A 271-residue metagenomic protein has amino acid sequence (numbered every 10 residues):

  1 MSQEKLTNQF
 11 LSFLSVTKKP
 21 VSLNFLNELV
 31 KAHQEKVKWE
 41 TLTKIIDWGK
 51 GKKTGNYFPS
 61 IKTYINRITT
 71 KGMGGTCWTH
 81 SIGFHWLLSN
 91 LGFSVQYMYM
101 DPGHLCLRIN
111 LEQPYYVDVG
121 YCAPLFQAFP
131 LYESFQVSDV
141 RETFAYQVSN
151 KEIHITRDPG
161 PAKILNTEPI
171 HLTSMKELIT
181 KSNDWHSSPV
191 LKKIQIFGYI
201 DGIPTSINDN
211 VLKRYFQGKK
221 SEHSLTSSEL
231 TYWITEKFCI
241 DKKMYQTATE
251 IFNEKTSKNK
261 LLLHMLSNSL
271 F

Functional and structural regions predicted by a protein language model:
M1-N27, K31, L87-L91, K151-F271: N-terminal accessory/pre-domain segments preceding catalytic cores
S2-G72: Secondary-structure boundary elements
G49-K53, C106-L107, K255-K258: Short, solvent-exposed polar/charged micro-motifs at secondary-structure junctions
M73-W78: Active-site acidic/histidine clusters and adjacent loop/turn architecture that either coordinate catalytic ions
T79-A145: Hydrophobic/aromatic-rich core segments of domains that either
Y99, I109-L111, D118-Y121, V148 (+3 more regions): Short, structured patches in soluble enzyme cores that scaffold and shape functional sites
F144-Q147, T205: Short, exposed beta-strand/loop patches in secreted or surface proteins that constitute
